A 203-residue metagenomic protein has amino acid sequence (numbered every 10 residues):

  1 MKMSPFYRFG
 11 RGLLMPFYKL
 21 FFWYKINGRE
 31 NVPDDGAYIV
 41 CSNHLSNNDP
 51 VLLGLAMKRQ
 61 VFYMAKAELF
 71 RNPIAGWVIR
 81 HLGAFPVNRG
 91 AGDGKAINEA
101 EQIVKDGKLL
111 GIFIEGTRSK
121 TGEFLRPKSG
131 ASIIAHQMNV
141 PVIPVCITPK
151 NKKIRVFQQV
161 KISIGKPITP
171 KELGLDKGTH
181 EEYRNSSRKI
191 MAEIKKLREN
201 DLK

Functional and structural regions predicted by a protein language model:
K2, K95-K203: Non-catalytic C-terminal accessory region of glycerolipid acyltransferases and related lyso-lipid remodeling enzymes
F6, G10-G12, K19, V32-A91 (+1 more regions): Catalytic core of membrane glycerolipid acyltransferases/transacylases, capturing the structured, soluble-facing
F17-K19, I79, I103, I134-A135: A generic structural signal for well-ordered alpha-helical segments
K19-N27, A91, L125, V145-T148: Short gly/ser/thr-rich secondary-structure transition/capping motifs
W23, K58-Q60, H81, G107 (+1 more regions): A generic structural signal for alpha->beta connector loops
G28, A65-K66, G83, F113-E115 (+1 more regions): A secondary-structure boundary/capping signal
E30, A67, N88, C146 (+1 more regions): Residues at the C-termini of beta-strands that transition into short coil/loop
E30-P33, R155: A short beta-turn/loop motif at secondary-structure boundaries
